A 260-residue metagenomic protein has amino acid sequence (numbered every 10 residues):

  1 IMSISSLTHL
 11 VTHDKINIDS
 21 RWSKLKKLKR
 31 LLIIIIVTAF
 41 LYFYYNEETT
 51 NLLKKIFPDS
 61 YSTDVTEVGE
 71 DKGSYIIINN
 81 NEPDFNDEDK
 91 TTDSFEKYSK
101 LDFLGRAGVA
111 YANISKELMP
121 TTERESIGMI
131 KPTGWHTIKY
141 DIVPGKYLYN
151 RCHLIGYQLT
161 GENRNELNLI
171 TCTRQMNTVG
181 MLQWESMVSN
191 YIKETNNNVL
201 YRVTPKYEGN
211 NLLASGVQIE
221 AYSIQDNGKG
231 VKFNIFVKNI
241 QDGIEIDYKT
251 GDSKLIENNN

Functional and structural regions predicted by a protein language model:
L25-K29: Positively charged n-region of N-terminal signal peptides that target proteins for export
L31-Y45: Hydrophobic membrane-insertion alpha-helices, especially the h-region of bacterial N-terminal signal peptides
E47-F95: N-terminal, intrinsically disordered, polar/charged segments of Gram-positive cell-envelope systems that serve as
D87-N260: Domain-level detector of nuclease and nuclease-like folds in predominantly extracellular/periplasmic contexts
